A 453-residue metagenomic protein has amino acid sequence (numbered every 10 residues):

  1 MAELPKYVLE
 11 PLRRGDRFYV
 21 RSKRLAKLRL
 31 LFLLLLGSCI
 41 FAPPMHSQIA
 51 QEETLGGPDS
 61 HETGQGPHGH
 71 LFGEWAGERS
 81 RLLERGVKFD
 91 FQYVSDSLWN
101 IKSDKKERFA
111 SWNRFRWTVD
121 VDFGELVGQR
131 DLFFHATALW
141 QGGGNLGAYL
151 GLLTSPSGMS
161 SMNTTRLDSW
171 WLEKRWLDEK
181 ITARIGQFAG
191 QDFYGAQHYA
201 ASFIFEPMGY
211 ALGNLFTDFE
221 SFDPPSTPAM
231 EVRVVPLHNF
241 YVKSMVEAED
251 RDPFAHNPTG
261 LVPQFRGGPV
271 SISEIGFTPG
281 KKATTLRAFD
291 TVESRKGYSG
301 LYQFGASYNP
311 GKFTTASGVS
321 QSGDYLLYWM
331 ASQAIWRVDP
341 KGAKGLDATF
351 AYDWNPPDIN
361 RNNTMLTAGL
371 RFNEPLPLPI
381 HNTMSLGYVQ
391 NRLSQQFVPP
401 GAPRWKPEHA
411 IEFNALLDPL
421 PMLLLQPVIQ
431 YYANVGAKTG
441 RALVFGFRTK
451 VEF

Functional and structural regions predicted by a protein language model:
P43-D96, N100, K106, V127: N-terminal periplasmic/intermembrane-space "pro-region" immediately following the signal or transit peptide
G73-F89, D122-F134, L177-K180, N239 (+4 more regions): Short loop/turn motifs that connect adjacent beta-strands in outer-membrane beta-barrel proteins
F89-S97, F134-W140, A183-Q187, V242-A248 (+5 more regions): Transmembrane beta-barrel strands of outer-membrane/channel proteins
K105-S111, M159-M162, E220-F222, L261-G268 (+4 more regions): Replace "Gram-negative outer membrane beta-barrel proteins" with "bacterial and organellar outer membrane beta-barrel
W117, W170, A183, M230 (+7 more regions): Membrane-embedded beta-strands of outer-membrane beta-barrel proteins, especially the hydrophobic/small aromatic
L146-W171, D178-S271, Q396: Surface-exposed coil loops of outer-membrane beta-barrel proteins
A255-L261, E274-T278, G305-Q321, Y325 (+3 more regions): Outer membrane beta-barrel transmembrane domains
R441-F453: Outer-membrane beta-barrel "beta-signal"
